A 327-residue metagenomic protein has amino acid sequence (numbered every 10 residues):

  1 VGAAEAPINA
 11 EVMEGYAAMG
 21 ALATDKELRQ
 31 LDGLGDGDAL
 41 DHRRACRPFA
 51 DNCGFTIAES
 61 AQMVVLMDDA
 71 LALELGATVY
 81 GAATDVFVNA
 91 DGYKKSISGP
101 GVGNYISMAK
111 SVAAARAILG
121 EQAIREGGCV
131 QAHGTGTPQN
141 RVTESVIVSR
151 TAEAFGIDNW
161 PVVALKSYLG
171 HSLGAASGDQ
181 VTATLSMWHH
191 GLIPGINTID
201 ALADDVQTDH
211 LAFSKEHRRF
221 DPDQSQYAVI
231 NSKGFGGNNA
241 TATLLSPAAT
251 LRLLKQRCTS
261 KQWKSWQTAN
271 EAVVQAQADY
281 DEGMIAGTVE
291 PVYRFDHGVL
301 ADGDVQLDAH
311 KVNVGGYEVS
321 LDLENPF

Functional and structural regions predicted by a protein language model:
V1-A4, L66, A82-T84, V229-S232: Short beta-strand segments
G2-T56, V86-P100, A132-R141, D158-L211: Acyl-CoA/ACP chain-elongation machinery
A6, Q62, D69-A72, V88 (+4 more regions): Short, glycine-/Ser/Thr-/acidic-enriched flexible segments
E27-C129, P247-D308, N313: Condensing-enzyme catalytic core mediating Claisen C-C bond formation in acyl metabolism
V65-D68, M108-S111, V148, G178-W188 (+1 more regions): Buried hydrophobic packing segments
S111-Q131, R141-Y168: A beta-strand-loop signature enriched in Asp, Gly, Thr, and Trp that corresponds to the sialidase/neuraminidase Asp-box
M187-G236, T241, T250, N270: Internal helix-turn-beta structural module
S320-F327: C-terminal non-catalytic accessory extensions
